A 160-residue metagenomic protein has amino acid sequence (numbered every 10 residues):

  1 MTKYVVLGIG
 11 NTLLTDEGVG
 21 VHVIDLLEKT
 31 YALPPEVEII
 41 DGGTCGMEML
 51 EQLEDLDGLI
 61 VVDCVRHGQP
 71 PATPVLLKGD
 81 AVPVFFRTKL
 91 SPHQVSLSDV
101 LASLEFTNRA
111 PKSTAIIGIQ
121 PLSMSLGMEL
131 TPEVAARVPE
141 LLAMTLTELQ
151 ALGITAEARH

Functional and structural regions predicted by a protein language model:
T2-L7, T12-P83: Nucleotide and nucleotide-moiety/phosphate-recognizing core
I9-L13, F86-K89, M128-E129: A short glycine/serine-rich beta->alpha loop
G18, H22, T44, P92-D99 (+2 more regions): Conserved active-site and cofactor/substrate-binding residues in soluble primary-metabolism enzymes
V65-T114: Helix-loop-strand module that forms the ligand-binding subsite of alpha/beta enzymes
L97-H160: Phosphate-binding/catalytic loops
